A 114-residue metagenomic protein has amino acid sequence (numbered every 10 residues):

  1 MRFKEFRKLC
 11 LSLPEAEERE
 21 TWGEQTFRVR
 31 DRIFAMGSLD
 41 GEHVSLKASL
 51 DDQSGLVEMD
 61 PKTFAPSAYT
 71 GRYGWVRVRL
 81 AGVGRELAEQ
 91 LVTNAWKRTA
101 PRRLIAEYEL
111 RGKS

Functional and structural regions predicted by a protein language model:
M1-S114: Charge-dense, helix-prone N-terminal extensions
